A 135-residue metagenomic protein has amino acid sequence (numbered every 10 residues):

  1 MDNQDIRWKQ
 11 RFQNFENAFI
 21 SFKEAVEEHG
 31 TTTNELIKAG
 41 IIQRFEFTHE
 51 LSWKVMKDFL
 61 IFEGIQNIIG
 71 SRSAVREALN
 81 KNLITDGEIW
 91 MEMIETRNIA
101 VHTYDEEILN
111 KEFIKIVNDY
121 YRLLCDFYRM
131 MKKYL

Functional and structural regions predicted by a protein language model:
M1-L135: Solvent-exposed interaction patches of small proteins and small membrane subunits
